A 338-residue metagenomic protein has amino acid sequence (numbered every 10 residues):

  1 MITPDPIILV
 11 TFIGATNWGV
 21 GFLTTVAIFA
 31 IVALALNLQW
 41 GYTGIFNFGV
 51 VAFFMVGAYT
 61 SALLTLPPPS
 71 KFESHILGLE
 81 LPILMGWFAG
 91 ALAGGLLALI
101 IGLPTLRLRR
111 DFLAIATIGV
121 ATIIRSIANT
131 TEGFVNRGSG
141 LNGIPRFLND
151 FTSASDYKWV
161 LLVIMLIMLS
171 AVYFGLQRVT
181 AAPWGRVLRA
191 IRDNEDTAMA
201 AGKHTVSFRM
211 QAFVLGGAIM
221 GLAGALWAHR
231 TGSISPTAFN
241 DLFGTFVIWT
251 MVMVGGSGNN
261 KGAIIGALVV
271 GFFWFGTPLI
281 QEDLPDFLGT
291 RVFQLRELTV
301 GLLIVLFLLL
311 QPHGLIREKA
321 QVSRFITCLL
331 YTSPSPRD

Functional and structural regions predicted by a protein language model:
M1-S333, R337: Transmembrane alpha-helices and adjacent helix-loop boundaries
